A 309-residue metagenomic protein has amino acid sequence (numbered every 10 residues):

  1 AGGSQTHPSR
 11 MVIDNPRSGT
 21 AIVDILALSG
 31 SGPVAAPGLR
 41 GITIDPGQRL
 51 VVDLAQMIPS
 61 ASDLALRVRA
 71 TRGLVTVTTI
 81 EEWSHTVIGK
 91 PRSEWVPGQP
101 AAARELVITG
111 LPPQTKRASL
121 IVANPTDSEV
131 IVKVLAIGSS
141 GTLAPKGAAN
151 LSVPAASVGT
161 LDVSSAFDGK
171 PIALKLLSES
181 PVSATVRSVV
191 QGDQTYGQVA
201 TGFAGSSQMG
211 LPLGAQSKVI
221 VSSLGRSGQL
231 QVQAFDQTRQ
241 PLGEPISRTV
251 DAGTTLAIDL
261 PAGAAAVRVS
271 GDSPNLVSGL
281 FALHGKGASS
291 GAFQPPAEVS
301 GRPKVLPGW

Functional and structural regions predicted by a protein language model:
A1-D14, V75-P125, V182-R226, R248-L256 (+1 more regions): Conserved functional hotspot residues at active sites or interaction interfaces
A1-V87, A101-G110: Long, acidic/polar, low-complexity amphipathic helices and coiled-coil-like
S9, G19-D24, L64, A118 (+7 more regions): Short beta-strand/loop motifs in extracellular/secreted proteins, especially within beta-sandwich accessory domains
I13-A35, R69-T71, A123-A144, L177-S178 (+2 more regions): Short acidic, flexible loop segments centered on an aromatic residue
L26, V34, S60, T71 (+7 more regions): Activation corresponds to long, low-complexity, non-globular regions
P33-A65, G141-G169, Q240-A264: Intrinsically disordered, low-complexity Pro/Gly/Ser/Thr-rich segments with frequent PxxP/GP/PP motifs and embedded
V52-A65, P91-N124, N150-E179: Extended non-catalytic domains of envelope/secretory-pathway proteins
S62-R72, P171-S180, A264-S273, S278: Short, aromatic- and glycine-rich surface loops/edge beta-strands on solvent-exposed regions
